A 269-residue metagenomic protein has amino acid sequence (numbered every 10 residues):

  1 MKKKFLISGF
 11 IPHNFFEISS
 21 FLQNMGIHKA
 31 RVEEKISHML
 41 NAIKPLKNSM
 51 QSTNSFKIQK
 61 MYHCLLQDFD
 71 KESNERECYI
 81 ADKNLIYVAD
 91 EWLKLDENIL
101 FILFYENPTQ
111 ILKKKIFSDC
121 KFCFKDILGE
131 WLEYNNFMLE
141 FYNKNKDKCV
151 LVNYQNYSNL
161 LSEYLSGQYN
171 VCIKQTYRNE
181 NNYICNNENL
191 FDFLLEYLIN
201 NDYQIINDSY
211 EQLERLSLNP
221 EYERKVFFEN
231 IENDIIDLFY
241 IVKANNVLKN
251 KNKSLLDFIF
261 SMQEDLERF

Functional and structural regions predicted by a protein language model:
M1-C64, S261-E264: PAPS-dependent sulfotransferase catalytic core
S19, L112, R178-E180: Hydrophobic positions within alpha-helical membrane elements
H28, N98-I99, K148, Q204 (+1 more regions): A general structural signal for well-ordered secondary-structure junctions
V32-E33, V152, T176: Residue-level detector of family-conserved "landmark" positions at structurally sensitive sites
T53-K57, C78, W92, W131 (+2 more regions): Tryptophan-centered motif/residue detector
F69-C172: PAPS-dependent sulfotransferase catalytic domain
N170-F269: PAPS-dependent sulfotransferases, especially Golgi type II membrane carbohydrate sulfotransferases
